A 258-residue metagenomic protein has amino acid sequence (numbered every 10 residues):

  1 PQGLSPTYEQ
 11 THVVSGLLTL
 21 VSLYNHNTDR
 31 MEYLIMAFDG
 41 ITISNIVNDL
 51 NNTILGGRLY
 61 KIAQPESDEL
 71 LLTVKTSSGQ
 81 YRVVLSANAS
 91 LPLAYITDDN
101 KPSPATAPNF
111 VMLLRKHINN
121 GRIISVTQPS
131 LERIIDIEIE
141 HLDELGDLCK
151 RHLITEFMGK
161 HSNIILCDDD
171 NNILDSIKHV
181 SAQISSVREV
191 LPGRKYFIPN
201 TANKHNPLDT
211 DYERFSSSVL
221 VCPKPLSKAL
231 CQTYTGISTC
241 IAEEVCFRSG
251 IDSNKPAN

Functional and structural regions predicted by a protein language model:
L20-G56: Generic start-of-chain signal for non-secretory N-termini
H26-Y33, S78-N258: Phosphate/anion-contacting hairpin/loop surfaces
T42, D49-D99: A structured, charge-rich N-terminal accessory region that forms the first stable segment of a protein and links
N48-K61, H205-S217: Charged, low-complexity, helix/coiled-coil-prone segments
